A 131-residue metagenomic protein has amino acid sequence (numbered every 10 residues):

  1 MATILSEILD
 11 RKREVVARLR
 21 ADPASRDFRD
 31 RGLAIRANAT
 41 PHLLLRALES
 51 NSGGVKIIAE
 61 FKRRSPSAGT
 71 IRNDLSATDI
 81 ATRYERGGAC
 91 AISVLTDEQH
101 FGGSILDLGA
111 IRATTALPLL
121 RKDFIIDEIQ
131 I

Functional and structural regions predicted by a protein language model:
A2-R72: An N-cap/entry alpha-helix motif that binds or orients negatively charged groups
S6, T78-T82, G109: Alpha-helical segments flanking ligand/cofactor-binding loops in enzyme cores
I8, A59, Y84, I92 (+1 more regions): Conserved, mostly hydrophobic/aromatic
A39-G54, G102-I126: Alpha-helix-loop-beta-strand connector modules within alpha/beta enzyme cores
L44, S67-I71, A91, D97 (+1 more regions): Glycine-rich, flexible loop/turn motifs
K56-E60, A91, P118-L120: Structural preference for beta-strand elements that scaffold enzyme active sites
E60-R64, N73-L75, H100-G102, R121-I131: Glycine-rich beta-to-alpha transition loops that act as phosphate-gripper elements at the mouths of alpha/beta enzyme
R72-L95, T114, E128-I131: Alpha/beta enzyme core
